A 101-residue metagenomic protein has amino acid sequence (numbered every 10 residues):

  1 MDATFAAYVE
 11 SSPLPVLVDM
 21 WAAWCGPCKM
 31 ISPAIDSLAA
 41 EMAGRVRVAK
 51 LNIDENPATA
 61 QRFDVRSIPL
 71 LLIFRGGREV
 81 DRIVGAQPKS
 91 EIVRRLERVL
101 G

Functional and structural regions predicted by a protein language model:
M1-V16, P57: A short beta-strand-turn-helix
P13-V16, M20-W24, S67: Short pre-active-site segment immediately N-terminal to redox-active cysteine/selenocysteine motifs in thiol-based
V16, P57, F63-L72: Structural micro-motif
C25-C28, L71: The canonical Cys-X-X-Cys-His
P27-M42: Typically the conserved alpha-helix immediately C-terminal to a functionally engaged Cys/Sec in thioredoxin-like
N52-D54: Conserved acidic residues
I73-G101: Non-catalytic, surface beta->alpha helical segment in thiol-disulfide oxidoreductase systems
